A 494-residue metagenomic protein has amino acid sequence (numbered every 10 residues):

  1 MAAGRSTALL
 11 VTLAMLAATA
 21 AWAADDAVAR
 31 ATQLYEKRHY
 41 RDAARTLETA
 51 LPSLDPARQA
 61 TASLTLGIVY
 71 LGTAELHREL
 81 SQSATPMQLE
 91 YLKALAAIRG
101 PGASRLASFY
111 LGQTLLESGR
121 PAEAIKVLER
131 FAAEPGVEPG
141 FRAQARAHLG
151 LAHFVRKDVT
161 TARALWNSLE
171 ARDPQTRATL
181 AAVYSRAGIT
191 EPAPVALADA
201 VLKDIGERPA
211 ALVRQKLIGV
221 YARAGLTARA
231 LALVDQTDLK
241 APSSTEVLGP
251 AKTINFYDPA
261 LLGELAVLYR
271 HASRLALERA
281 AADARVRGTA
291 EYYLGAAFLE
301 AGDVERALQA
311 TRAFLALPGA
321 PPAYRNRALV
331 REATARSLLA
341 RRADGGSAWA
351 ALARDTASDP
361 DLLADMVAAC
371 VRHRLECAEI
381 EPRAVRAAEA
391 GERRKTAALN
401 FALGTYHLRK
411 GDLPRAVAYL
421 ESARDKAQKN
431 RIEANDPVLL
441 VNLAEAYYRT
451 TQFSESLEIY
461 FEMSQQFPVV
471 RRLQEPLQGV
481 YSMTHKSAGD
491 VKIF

Functional and structural regions predicted by a protein language model:
A21-L89, L106: N-terminal leader/linker segments that initiate helical-solenoid repeat arrays
K37, T73, S118, R156 (+9 more regions): Structural motif corresponding to the intra-repeat A-B loop/turn of tetratricopeptide repeats
Y40, L76, T85, P121 (+10 more regions): TPR-repeat structural position
A43, M87-A94, A124, A162 (+9 more regions): Single-residue signature of alpha-solenoid repeat helices
L47, Q88-I98, L128, W166 (+9 more regions): Hydrophobic/aromatic packing residues within the alpha-helices of TPR/SEL1-like helical repeat arrays
L51-P52, L95-A96, R130-P135, E170-A171 (+7 more regions): Amphipathic alpha-helical segments of tetratricopeptide repeats
R58, T65, A103, F141 (+12 more regions): Structural signature of alpha-solenoid helical repeat junctions
